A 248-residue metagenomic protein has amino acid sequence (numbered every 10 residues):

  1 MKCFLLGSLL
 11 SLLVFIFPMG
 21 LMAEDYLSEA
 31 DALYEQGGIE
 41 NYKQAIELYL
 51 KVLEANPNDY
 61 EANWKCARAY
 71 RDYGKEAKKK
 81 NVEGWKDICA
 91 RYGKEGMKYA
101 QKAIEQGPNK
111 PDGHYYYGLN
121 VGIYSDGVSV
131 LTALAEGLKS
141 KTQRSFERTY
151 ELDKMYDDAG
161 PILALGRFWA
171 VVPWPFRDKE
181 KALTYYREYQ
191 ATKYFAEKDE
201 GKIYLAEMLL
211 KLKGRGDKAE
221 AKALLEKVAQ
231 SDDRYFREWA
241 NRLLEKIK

Functional and structural regions predicted by a protein language model:
M1-G7: Positively charged n-region of N-terminal signal peptides that target proteins for export
G7-P18: Bacterial N-terminal signal peptides
L21-A23: Boundary at the C-terminal end of the N-terminal hydrophobic targeting segment
E29-L48, C66-N109, Y115-R148, P161-T192 (+2 more regions): Short coil/linker segments at helix-helix boundaries
A55, Y60-E61, A69-R71: Glycine- and aromatic-enriched membrane insertion/assembly motifs of diderm outer-membrane and organelle channel
P57, P108-N109, K154-Y156, Y194-A196: Short coil turns that delineate tetratricopeptide repeat
A62, G113, D158-P161, D199-G201: TPR alpha-solenoid repeat register
P161, G201-Y204, K211-K248: Terminal, low-structured helical/coil segments at or just beyond the last alpha-helical repeat
